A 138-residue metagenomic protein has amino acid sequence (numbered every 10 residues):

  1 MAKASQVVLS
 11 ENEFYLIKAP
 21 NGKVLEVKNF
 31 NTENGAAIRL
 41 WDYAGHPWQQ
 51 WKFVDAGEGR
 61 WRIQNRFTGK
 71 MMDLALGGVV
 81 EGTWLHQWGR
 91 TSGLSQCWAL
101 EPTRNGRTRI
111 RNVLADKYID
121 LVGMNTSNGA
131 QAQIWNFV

Functional and structural regions predicted by a protein language model:
M1-T32, Q50-V79, C97-T126: Extracellular glycan-recognition/adhesion modules and their associated mucin-like linkers
F30-K52, G77-A99, V122-V138: Short, tandemly repeated low-complexity microdomains enriched for cysteine and small residues
